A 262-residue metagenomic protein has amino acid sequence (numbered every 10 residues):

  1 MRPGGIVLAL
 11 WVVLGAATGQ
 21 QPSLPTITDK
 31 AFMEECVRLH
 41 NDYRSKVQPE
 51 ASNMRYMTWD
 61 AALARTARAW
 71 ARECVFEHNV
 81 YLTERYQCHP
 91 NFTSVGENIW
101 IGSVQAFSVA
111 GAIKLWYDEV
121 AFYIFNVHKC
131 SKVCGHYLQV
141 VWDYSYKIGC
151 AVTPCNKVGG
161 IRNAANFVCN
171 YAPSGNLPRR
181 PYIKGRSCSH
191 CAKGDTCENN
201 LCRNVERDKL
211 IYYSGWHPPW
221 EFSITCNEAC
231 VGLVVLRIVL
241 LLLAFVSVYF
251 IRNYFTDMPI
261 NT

Functional and structural regions predicted by a protein language model:
R2-T262: Mature extracellular or exoplasmic CAP/SCP-family domains and secreted bioactive peptides
